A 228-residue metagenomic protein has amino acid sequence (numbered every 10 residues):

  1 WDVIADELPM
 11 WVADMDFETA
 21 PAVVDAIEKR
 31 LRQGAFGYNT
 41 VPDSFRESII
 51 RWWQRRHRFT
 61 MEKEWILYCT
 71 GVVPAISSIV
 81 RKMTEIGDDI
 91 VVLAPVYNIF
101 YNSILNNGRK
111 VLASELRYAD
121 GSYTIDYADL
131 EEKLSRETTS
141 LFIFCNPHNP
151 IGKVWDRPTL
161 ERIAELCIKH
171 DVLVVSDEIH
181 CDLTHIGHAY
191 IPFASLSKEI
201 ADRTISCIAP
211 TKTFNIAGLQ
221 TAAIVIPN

Functional and structural regions predicted by a protein language model:
W1-G37, V172: N-terminal "arm"/small-domain region of PLP-dependent enzymes with the aminotransferase-like
A13-M15, N146-N149, K212: Short glycine-rich anion-binding loops that position phosphate/pyrophosphate groups of nucleotides and phosphorylated
P21, I186-G187, I216-L219: Short glycine/proline-enriched turns and hinge-like loops at secondary-structure junctions
F36-E165, D182-E199, I205: Conserved core of the PLP fold type I
S140, D171-L173: The start of beta-strands in P-loop NTPase/AAA+ ATPase cores
N146, V174-V175: Residue-level marker for buried hydrophobic side chains located in beta-strands that build the well-ordered beta-sheet
E178: Walker B catalytic acidic pair
L196-N228: Active-site PLP attachment segment
